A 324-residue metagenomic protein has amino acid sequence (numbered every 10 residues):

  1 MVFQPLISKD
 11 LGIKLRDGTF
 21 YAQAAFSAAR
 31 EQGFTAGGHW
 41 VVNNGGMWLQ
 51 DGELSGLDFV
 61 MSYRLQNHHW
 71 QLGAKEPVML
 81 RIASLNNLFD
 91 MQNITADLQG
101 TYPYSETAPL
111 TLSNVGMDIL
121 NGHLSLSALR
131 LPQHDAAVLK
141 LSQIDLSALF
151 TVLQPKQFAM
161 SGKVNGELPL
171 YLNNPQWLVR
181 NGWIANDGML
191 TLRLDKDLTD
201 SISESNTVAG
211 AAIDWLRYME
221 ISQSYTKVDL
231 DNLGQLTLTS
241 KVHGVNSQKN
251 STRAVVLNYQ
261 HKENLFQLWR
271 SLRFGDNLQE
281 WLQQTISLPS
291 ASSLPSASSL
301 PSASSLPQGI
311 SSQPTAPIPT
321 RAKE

Functional and structural regions predicted by a protein language model:
M1-S113, G122-E324: Membrane-proximal interfacial segments on either side of biological membranes
